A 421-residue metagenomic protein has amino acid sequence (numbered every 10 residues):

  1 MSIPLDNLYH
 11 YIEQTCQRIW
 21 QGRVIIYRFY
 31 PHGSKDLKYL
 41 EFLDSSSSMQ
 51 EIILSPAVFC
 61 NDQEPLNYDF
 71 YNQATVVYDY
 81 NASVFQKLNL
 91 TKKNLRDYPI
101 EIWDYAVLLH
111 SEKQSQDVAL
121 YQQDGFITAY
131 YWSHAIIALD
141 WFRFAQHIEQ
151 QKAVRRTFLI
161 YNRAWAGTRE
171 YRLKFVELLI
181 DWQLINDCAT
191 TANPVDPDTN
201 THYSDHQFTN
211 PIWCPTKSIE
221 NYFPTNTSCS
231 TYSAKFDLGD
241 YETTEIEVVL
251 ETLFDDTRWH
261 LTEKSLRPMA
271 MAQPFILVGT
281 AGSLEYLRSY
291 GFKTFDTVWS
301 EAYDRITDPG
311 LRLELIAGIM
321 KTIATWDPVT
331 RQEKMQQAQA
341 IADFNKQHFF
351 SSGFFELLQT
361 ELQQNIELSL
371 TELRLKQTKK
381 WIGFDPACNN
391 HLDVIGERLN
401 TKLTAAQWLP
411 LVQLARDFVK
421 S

Functional and structural regions predicted by a protein language model:
M1, K420-S421: C-terminal end-of-chain micro-motif
M1-V249, D255-T262, L266-F384, C388-I395 (+1 more regions): Pol beta-like nucleotidyltransferase catalytic core
A387-N389, L399-A405: Charged, low-complexity interaction regions
W408-V419: Repeat-associated, polar segments at repeat-unit boundaries in modular proteins
